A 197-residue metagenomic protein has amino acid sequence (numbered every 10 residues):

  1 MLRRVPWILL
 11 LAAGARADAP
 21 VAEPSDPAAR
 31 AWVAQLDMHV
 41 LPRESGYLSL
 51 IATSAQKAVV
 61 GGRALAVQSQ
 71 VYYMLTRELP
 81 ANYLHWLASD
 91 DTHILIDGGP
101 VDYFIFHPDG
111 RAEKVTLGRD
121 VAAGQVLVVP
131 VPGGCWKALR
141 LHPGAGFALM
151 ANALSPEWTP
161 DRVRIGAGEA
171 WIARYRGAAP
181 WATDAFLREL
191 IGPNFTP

Functional and structural regions predicted by a protein language model:
M1-P6: Bacterial N-terminal signal peptides that target proteins for export
W7-A17: Hydrophobic h-region of N-terminal signal peptides that target proteins for export in Gram-negative bacteria
P20-V129, A138-L139, A145-G146, P156-T159 (+1 more regions): Non-catalytic, conserved peripheral segments adjacent to functional cores
